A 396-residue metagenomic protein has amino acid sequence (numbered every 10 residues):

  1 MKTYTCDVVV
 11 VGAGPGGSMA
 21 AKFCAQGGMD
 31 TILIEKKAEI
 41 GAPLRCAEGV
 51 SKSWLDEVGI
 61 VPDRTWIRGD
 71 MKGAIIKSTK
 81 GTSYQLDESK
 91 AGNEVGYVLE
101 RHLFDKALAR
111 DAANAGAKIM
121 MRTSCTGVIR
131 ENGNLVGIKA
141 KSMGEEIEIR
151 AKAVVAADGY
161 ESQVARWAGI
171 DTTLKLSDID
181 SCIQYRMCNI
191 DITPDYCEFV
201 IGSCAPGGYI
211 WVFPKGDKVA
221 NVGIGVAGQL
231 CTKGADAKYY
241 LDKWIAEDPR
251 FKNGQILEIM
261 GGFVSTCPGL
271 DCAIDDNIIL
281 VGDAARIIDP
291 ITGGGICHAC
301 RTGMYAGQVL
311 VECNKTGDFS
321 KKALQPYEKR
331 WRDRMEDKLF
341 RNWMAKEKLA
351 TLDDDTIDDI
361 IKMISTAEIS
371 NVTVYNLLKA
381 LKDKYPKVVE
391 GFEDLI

Functional and structural regions predicted by a protein language model:
T3-V8: Extreme N-terminal starter segment of soluble prokaryotic enzymes
V9, A13, A25-R45: Glycine-rich FAD pyrophosphate-binding loop
A13, G27, D111-K252: Predominantly flavin-linked oxidoreductase catalytic cores and closely associated redox partners
G17: N-terminal Rossmann-fold NAD(P) dinucleotide-binding loop
K37-V61: Conserved N-terminal glycine-rich FAD pyrophosphate-binding loop of Rossmann-like flavoproteins
S53-A107: A conserved beta-strand/loop capping segment in the N-terminal third of enzymes that catalyze redox or closely related
G127, L230-V309, C313-K315: FAD/FMN-dependent oxidoreductases across multiple families
V311-I396: C-terminal helical "tail/cap" subdomain of flavin- and related membrane-associated enzymes
